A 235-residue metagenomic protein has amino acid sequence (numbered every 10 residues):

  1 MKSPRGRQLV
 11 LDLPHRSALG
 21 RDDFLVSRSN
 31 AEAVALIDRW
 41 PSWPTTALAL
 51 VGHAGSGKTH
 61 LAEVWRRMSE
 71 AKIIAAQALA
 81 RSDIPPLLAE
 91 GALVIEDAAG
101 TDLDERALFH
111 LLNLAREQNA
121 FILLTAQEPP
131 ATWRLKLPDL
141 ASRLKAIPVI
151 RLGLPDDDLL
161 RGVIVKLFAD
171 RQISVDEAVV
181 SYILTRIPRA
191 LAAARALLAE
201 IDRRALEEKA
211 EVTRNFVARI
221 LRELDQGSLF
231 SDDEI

Functional and structural regions predicted by a protein language model:
M1-R39, P44, L206-I235: A short, basic N-terminal segment
T45-L61: Walker A/P-loop nucleotide-binding motif
R66-Q77: Post-Walker A helix-loop "phosphate-sensing" segment adjacent to the P-loop in P-loop NTPases
I84-A126: Conserved nucleotide-sensing/catalytic segment adjacent to the nucleotide-binding pocket in NTP-handling enzymes
P130-K145: Short regulatory helix/loop adjacent to the ATP-binding pocket of P-loop NTPases
I147, R161-S174: Conserved AAA+ ATPase "sensor/coupling" helix adjacent to the nucleotide-binding pocket
I147-L159: Conserved AAA+ ATPase "SRH/arginine-finger" region at the nucleotide-binding site
S181-T185, A192-L206: C-terminal helical "lid" of AAA+/P-loop NTPase domains
